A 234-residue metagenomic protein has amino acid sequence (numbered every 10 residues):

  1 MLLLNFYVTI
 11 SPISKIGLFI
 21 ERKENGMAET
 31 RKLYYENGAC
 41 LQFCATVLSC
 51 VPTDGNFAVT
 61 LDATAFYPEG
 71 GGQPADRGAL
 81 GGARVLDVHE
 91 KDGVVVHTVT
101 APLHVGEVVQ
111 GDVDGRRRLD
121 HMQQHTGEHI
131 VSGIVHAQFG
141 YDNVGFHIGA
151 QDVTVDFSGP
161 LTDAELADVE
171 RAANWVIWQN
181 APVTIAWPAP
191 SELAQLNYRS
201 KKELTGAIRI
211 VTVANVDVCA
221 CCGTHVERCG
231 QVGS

Functional and structural regions predicted by a protein language model:
L4-N5, T9-F19: Short, positively charged and aromatic/hydrophobic N-terminal segments
G26-S234: A glycine- and charged-residue-rich anion-binding loop/surface
